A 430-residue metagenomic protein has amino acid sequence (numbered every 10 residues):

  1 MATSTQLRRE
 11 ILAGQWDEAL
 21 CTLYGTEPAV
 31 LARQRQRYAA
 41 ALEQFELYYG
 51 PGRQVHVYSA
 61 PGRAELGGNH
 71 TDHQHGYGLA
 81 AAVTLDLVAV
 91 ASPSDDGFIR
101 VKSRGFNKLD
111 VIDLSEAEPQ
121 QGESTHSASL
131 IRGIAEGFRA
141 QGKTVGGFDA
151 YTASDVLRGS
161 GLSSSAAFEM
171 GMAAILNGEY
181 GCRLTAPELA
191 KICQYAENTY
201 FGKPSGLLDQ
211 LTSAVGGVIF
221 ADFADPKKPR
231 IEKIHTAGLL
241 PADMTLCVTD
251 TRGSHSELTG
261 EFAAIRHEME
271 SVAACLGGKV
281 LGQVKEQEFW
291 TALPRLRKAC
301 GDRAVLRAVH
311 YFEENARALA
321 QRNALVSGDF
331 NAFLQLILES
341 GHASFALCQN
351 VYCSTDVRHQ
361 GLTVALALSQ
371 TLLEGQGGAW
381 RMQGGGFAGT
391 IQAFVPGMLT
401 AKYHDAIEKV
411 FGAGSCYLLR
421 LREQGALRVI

Functional and structural regions predicted by a protein language model:
M1-R63, V88, S92-S124, F220-R381 (+1 more regions): C-terminal nucleotide
R53-Q54, H70-Y77, S115-S124, S154-L162 (+2 more regions): A short glycine/serine-rich beta->alpha loop
S59-A64, G68-H75, D155-M172, Q376-F394: Glycine/serine-rich anion-binding loops at beta->alpha junctions that coordinate negatively charged ligand groups
G76-D96, V215: Structural signature of FAD isoalloxazine-binding scaffolds in flavoprotein oxidoreductases
R100-K102, G147-S154, L184-Y195, L334-E339 (+1 more regions): Beta-strand segments within the central parallel beta-sheet cores of soluble alpha/beta enzyme folds
A135-L157: Glycine- and acidic-rich phosphate- and metal-coordinating loops
A140-F148, I175-I192, G397-V410: Phosphate-handling active-site elements
S160-V248, I430: Fold-level recognition of mixed alpha/beta catalytic cores in primary-metabolism enzymes, strongest
